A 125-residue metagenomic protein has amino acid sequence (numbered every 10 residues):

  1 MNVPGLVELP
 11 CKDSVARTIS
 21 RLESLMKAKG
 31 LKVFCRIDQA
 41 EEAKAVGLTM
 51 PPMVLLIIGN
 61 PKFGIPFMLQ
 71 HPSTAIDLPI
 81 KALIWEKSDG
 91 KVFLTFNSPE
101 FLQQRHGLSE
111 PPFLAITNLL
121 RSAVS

Functional and structural regions predicted by a protein language model:
M1-G30: Terminal, regulation- and interaction-focused segments at domain boundaries
V3-G5, P52, L78, G90: A generic structural signal for well-ordered coil/turn residues at beta-strand boundaries that shape enzyme active-site
F34-I80: Compact, glycine-rich, soluble single-domain proteins
K81-H106: Beta-strand/loop substructures that line and gate deep hydrophobic ligand-binding cavities in soluble
Q104-S125: Well-ordered alpha/beta subsegment
